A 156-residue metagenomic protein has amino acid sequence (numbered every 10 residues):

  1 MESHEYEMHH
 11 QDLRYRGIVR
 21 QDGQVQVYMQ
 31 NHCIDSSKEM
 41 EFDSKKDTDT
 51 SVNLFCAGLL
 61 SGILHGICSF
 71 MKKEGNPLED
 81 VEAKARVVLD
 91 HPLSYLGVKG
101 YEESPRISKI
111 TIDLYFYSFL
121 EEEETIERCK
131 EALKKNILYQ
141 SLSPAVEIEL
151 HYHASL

Functional and structural regions predicted by a protein language model:
M1-A57, C68-L156: Extended beta-strand/beta-hairpin segments
G62-I63: Alpha-helical metal-binding/catalytic segments enriched in His/Glu/Asp
